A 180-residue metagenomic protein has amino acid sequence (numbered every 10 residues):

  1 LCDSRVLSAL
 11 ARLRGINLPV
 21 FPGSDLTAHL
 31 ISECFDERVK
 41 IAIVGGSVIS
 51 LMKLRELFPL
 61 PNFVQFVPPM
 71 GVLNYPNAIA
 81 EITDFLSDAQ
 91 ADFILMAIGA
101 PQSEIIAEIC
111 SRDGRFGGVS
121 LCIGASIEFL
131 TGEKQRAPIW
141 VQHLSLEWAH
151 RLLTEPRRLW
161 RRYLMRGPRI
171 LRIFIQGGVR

Functional and structural regions predicted by a protein language model:
L1, A42, F93-A97, L121: Structural motif
L7-A9, Q102, S126-T131: Short gly/pro/ser/thr-enriched loop/turn and capping motifs at secondary-structure boundaries
L7-F85, A89-Q90: Conserved beta-alpha
S8-L13, R136-R180: A transmembrane-helix-recognition feature enriched in membrane-embedded lipid enzymes and envelope glyco-/phospholipid
L13-R14, L54-E56, I106-I109, K134-Q135: Short amphipathic alpha-helical segments
F58-F63, R112-G118: Short helix-capping segments at alpha-helix termini
P68-N74, F116-T154: Short, flexible loop segments at boundaries between secondary-structure elements
A78-G117: A contiguous pocket-lining binding segment that forms or flanks enzyme active sites
